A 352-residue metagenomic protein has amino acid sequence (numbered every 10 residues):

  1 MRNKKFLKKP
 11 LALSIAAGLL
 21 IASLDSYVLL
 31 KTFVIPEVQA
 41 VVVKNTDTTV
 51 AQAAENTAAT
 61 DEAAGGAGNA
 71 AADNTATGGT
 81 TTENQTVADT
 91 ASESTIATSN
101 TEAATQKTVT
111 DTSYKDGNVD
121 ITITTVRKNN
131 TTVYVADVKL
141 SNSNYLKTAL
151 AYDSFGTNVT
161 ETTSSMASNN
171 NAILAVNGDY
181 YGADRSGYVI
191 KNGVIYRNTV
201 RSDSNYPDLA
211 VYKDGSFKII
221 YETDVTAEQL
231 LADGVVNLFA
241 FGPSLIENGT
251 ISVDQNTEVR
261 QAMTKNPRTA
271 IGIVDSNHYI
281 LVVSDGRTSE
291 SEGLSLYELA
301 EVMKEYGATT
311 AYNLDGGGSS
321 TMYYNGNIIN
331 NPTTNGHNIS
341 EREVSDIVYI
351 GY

Functional and structural regions predicted by a protein language model:
R2-S202, K218: Zymogen propeptides
T110, Y181-A262: Active-site-adjacent helix-turn-beta-strand microarchitecture at beta-sheet edges that either contains or buttresses
G117-D120, N130-T132, D203-N205, F239 (+2 more regions): Residues that act as N-cap/strand-start positions at coil-to-secondary-structure junctions
V133-D137, D208, S244, A270 (+1 more regions): Conserved hydrophobic/aromatic beta-strand scaffold that supports enzyme active sites
K139-N142, V211-F217, N248, I273-N277 (+2 more regions): Short acidic-glycine loop/turn motifs at beta-strand connectors
A151-F155, T223-A227, S284-T288: Short, solvent-exposed aromatic-acidic interface loops
I173-N177, D208-V211, K218, G272 (+2 more regions): Structural recognition of the beta-strand scaffold that forms the well-ordered cores of secreted hydrolase catalytic
R185-D203, N256-T309, L314, S319-Y352: Conserved, well-ordered active-site substructure
